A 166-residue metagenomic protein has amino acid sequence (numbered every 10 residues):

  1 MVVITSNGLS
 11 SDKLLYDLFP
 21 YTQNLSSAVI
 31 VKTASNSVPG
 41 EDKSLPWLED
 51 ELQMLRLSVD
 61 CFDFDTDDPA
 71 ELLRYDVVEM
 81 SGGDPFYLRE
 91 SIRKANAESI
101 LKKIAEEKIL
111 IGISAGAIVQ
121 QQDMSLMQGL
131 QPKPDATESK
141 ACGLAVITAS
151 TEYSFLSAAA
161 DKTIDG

Functional and structural regions predicted by a protein language model:
M1-I4, L52, S81-L88, S150-T151: Short, basic, glycine/proline-bearing loop/turn elements
M1-V77: N-terminal beta1-alpha1 cap of cysteine-dependent amidohydrolase-like domains
V3, I111-G112: Structural detector of well-ordered beta-strand residues that form the stable sheet scaffold of enzyme domains
S26-V31, L52-L57, P85-Y87, K102-E106 (+1 more regions): Glycine-rich loops and low-complexity Gly/Arg-rich segments that provide flexible linkers or classic glycine-based
A34, G83-F86, A115-G116: Short glycine-rich anion-binding loops that position phosphate/pyrophosphate groups of nucleotides and phosphorylated
S37-P39, Y87-E90: A generic structural signal for short coil/turn motifs at secondary-structure boundaries
M80, R89-I109, G116-G166: Active-site-adjacent pocket-lining segments in enzyme domains
